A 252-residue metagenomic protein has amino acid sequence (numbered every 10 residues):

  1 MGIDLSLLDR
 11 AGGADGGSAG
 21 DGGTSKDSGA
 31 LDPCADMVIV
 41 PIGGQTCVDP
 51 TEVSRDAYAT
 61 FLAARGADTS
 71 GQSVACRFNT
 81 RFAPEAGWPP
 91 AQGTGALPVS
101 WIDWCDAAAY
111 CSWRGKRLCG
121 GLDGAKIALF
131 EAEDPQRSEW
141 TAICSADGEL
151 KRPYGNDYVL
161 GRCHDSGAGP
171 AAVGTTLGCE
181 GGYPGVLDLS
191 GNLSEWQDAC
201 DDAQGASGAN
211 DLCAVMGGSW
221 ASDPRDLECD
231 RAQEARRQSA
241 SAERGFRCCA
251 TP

Functional and structural regions predicted by a protein language model:
M1-P33: Ser/Thr-rich, Pro/Gly/Ala-heavy low-complexity intrinsically disordered linkers and tails of secreted extracellular
D15, D21, D27, D188 (+3 more regions): Acidic active-site catalytic centers that drive phospho-/nucleotidyl reactions and related ester hydrolyses
L31-R81, G95-D106, G191: A short glycine-rich, aromatic-capped structural motif
C47-D49, W113, R117, R247-C249: Residues within well-ordered beta-strands of beta-sheet-rich folds
Q72-E85, A125-P135: Acidic helix-start/capping segments at beta-turn-to-alpha-helix junctions
E85-G93: Short, conserved helix/loop micro-motifs enriched in His/Cys and acidic residues
G93, S100-Q233, A242: Functional-site microenvironments in short loops/helix caps that host divalent-cation chemistry
S241-P252: Short, structured beta-strand segments at or near domain termini in extracellular proteins/domains
